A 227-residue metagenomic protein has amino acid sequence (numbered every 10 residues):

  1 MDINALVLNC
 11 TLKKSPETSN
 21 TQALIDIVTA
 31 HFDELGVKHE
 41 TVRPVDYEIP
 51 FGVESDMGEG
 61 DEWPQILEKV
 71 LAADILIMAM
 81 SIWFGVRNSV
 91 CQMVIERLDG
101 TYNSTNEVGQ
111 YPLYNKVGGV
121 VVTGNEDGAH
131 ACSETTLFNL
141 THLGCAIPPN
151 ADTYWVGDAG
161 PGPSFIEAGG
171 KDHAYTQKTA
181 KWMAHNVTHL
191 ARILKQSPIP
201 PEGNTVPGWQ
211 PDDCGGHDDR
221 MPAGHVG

Functional and structural regions predicted by a protein language model:
M1-V108, G170, A174-G227: N-terminal beta1-alpha1-beta2 submodule of the flavodoxin-like/Rossmannoid cofactor-binding fold
L6-N9, V156-G170: A short small-residue
S19, E107-G160, Y175-K178: Short, glycine-/small-residue-rich phosphate/pyrophosphate-handling segment
E34, G58, Q110, L137-F138 (+2 more regions): Short, charged/polar low-complexity linear motifs in solvent-exposed/disordered segments
